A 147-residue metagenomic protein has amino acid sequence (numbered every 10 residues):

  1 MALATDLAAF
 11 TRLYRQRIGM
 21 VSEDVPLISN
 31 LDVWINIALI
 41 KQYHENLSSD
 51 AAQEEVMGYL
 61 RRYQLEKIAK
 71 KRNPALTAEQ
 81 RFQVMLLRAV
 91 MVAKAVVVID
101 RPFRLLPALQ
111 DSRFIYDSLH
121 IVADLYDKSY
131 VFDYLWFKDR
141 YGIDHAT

Functional and structural regions predicted by a protein language model:
A2-I18: ABC ATPase NBD coupling module
R17-P26, L31, P102-F103: ABC ATPase nucleotide-binding domain signature
D24, S29-L47, A51, E55 (+1 more regions): Q-loop/switch helix immediately C-terminal to the Walker
D32, L76-Q80: ABC transporter NBD signature
Y59-T77, A93: Conserved ABC nucleotide-binding domain
L86: Hydrophobic anchor residue at the start of the ABC signature
V92-V96, R104-R140: Conserved catalytic loops of ABC-family nucleotide-binding domains
G142-T147: A short helix-turn-beta junction within AAA+ P-loop NTPase domains corresponding to the substrate/partner-engaging
